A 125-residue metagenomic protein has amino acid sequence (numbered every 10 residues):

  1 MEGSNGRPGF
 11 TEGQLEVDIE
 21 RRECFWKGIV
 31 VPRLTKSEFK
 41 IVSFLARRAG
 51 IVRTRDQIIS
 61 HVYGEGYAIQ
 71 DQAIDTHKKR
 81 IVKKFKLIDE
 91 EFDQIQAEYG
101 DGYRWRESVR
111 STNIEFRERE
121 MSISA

Functional and structural regions predicted by a protein language model:
M1-G9: The C-terminal output helix
N5, I19, E91-D93: Hydrophobic alpha-helical context, especially transmembrane and signal-peptide helices
T11-E12, F92: A structure-centric signal for secondary-structure junctions around beta-strands
E12-F39, R104-A125: A structural micro-motif at secondary-structure boundaries
G13, G50, G64, G100-G102: Glycine-centered flexibility sites
E16, R22, I58, Q94-Q96: N-terminal hydrophobic or amphipathic segments with adjacent small-residue motifs that include Sec signal peptides
I29-R33, K40-R80, F85-D89, Q94: Positively charged, aromatic-enriched patches within helix-turn-helix-type DNA-binding elements, predominantly
D71-S124: Flexible loop/N-cap segments at domain edges
